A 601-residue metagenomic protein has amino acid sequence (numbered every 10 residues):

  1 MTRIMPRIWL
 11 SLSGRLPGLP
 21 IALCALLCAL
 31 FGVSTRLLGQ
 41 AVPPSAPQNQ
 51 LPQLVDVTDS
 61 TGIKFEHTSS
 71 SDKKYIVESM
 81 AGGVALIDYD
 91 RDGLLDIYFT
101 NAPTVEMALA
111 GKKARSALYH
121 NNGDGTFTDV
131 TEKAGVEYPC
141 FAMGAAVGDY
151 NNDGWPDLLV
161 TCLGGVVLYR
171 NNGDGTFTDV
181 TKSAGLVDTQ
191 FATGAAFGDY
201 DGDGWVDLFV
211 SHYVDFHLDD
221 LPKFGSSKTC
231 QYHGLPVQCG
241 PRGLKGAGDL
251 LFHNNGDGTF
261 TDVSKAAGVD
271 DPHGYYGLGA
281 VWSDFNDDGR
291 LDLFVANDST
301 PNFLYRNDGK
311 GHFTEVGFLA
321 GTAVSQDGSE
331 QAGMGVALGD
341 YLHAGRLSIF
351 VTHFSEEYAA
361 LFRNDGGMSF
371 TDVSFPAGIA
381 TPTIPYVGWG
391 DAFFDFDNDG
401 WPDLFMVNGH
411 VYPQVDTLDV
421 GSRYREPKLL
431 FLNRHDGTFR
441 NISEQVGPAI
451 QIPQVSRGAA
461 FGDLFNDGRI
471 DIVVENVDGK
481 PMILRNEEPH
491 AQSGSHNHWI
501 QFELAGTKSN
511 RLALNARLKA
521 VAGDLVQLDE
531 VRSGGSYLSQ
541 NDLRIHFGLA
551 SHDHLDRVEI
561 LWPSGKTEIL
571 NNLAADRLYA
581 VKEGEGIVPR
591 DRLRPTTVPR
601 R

Functional and structural regions predicted by a protein language model:
G18-R36: Bacterial N-terminal signal peptides
Q40, P44, Q53, S69-S71 (+3 more regions): Gly/Ser/Thr/Pro-enriched helix-cap/hinge segments flanking short amphipathic alpha-helices
L54-V57, T126-G135, T176-L186, G258-D270 (+3 more regions): Blade-edge beta-strand/turn elements of extracellular beta-propeller and related beta-sheet repeat scaffolds
I63-G83, K112, A134-A146, G185-A196 (+8 more regions): Repeat-based blade/solenoid architectures
A81-R91, H120, F141-P156, V167-R170 (+8 more regions): Beta-propeller blade termini
L94-N101, D153-C162, L208-H212, D292-N297 (+4 more regions): Hydrophobic beta-strand segments that make up the repeating blades of beta-propeller and related beta-repeat
T100-K113, H212-L244, V407-R423: Short, conserved, GDST-rich strand-edge loop motifs in beta-rich repeat architectures
A117-N121, G248-N254, R306, R363 (+1 more regions): Beta-propeller blade signature
